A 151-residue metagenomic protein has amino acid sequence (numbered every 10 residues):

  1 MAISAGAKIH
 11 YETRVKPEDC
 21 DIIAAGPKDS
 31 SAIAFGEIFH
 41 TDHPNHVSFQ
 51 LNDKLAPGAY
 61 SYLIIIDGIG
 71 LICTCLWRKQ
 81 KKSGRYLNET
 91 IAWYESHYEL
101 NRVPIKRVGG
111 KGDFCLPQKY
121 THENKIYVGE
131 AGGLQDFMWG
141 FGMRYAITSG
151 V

Functional and structural regions predicted by a protein language model:
A2-T121, G133-Q135: Predominantly flavin-linked oxidoreductase catalytic cores and closely associated redox partners
K125-Y127: Residue-level marker for buried hydrophobic side chains located in beta-strands that build the well-ordered beta-sheet
G129-A131: DG-centered beta-turn motif at the end of beta-strands
M138: A conserved pocket-lining segment of Rossmann-fold NAD(P)-dependent short-chain dehydrogenase/reductase
F141-V151: An active-site-proximal "capping" alpha-helix that borders the catalytic cofactor pocket
